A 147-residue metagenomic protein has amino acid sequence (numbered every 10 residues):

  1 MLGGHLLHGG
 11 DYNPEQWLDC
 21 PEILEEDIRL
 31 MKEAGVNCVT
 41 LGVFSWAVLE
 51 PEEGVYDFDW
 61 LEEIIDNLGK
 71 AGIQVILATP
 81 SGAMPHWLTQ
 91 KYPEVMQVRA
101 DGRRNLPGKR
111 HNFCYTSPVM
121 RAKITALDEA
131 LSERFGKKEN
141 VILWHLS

Functional and structural regions predicted by a protein language model:
M1-P14, I64-I73, K109: Charged, low-complexity, helix/coiled-coil-prone segments
M1-P21, L30-N37: An acidic-aromatic substrate-binding cleft motif
G4-H8, G35-N37, G69-V75, K137-I142: Short, well-ordered coil/turn segments that N-cap beta-strands
H8-D19, G42-W60, N105-T125, S132-R134: The substrate-binding groove and active-site-proximal loops of carbohydrate-active enzymes, especially glycoside
D11, T40, A78-T79, L143-L146: Short beta-strand segments
L24-R104, D128-S132: Aromatic-lined substrate-binding rim segments of carbohydrate-active enzymes
P85-W87, P93-S147: Active-site groove signature of glycoside hydrolases
